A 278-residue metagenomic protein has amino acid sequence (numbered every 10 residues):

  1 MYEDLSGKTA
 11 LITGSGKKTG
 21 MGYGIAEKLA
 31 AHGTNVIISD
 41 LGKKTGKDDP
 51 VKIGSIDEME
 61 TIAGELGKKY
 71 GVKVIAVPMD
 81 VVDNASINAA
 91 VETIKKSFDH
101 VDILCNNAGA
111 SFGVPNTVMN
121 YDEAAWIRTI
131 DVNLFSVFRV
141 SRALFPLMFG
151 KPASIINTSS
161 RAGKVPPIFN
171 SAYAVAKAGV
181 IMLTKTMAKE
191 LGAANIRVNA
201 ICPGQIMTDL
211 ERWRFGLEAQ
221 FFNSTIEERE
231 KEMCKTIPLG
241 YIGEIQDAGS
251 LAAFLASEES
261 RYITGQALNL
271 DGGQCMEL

Functional and structural regions predicted by a protein language model:
Y2-I38: Canonical Rossmann dinucleotide-binding motif of NAD(H)/NADP(H)-dependent dehydrogenases/reductases, specifically
I56-E60, P78-A90, E123, D247: The beta1-alpha1 cofactor-binding region of Rossmann-like NAD(H)/NADP(H)-dependent oxidoreductases
P115, V165, Y241, A252-A253 (+1 more regions): Short C-terminal tail/terminal secondary-structure segment of NAD(P)H-dependent dehydrogenase/reductase domains
P115-V118, D122-I127, M233: Substrate-binding pocket helix/loop in short-chain dehydrogenase/reductase
S141, A176, T184: Active-site helix of classical SDR
S160: Residue(s) in the substrate-gating loop at a strand-loop-helix junction that position the organic substrate next
G192, R197, I263-G265: Short, small/polar-rich loop/turn modules that mediate ligand/substrate recognition or access, typified
